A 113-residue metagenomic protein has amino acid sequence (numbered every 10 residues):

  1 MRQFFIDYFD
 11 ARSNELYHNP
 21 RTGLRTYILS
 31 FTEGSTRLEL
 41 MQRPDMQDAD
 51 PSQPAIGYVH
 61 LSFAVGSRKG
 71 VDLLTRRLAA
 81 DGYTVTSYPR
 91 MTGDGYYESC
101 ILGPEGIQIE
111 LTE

Functional and structural regions predicted by a protein language model:
M1-T36, Q42: Core segments of cupin and vicinal oxygen chelate
Q3, D7, L74-A79: Short amphipathic alpha-helices in soluble, non-transmembrane regions that often serve as interface/regulatory elements
E15, Q47-A49: Short, P/G- and charge-enriched loop/turn segments at secondary-structure junctions
T22, P54-I56, T92-D94: Short coil/turn motifs at beta-sheet boundaries
Y27-T32, A49-R77, Y97-L102: Vicinal oxygen chelate
G34-L38, E105-Q108: Short, charged/polar, Gly/Pro-enriched secondary-structure boundary elements
M41-Q47: Acetyl-CoA-dependent GNAT
T75-E113: Vicinal oxygen chelate
